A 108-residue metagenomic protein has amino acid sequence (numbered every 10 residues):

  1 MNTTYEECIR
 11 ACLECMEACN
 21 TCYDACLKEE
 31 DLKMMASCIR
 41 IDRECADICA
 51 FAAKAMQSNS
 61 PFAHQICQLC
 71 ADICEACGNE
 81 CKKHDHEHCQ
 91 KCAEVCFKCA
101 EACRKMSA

Functional and structural regions predicted by a protein language model:
M1-A108: Amphipathic alpha-helical hairpins
